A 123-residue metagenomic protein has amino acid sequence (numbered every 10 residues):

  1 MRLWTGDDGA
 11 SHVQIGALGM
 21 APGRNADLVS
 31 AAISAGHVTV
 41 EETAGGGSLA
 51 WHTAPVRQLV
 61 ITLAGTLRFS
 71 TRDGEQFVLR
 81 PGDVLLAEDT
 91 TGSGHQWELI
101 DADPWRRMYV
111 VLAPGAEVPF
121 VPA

Functional and structural regions predicted by a protein language model:
T5, A17-A26, G36-A54, D89-G92 (+1 more regions): Conserved short histidine dyad/triad with adjacent acidic residue
L28-A32, S48-A54, S70-T71, F77-V78 (+1 more regions): Short histidine-centered beta-strand/loop micro-motifs that create catalytic or ligand/metal-coordination sites
S30-G46, L99-A102, R107-Y109: Short, solvent-exposed cationic patches
E42, R72-D89: Short acidic-glycine-tyrosine-enriched beta hairpin
E42-G45, T53-F69, V110-L112: Short, conserved beta-strand element in jelly-roll/cupin
V84-T90, Q96, I100-E117: A short hydrophobic beta-strand segment most commonly corresponding to one strand of the jelly-roll/cupin
